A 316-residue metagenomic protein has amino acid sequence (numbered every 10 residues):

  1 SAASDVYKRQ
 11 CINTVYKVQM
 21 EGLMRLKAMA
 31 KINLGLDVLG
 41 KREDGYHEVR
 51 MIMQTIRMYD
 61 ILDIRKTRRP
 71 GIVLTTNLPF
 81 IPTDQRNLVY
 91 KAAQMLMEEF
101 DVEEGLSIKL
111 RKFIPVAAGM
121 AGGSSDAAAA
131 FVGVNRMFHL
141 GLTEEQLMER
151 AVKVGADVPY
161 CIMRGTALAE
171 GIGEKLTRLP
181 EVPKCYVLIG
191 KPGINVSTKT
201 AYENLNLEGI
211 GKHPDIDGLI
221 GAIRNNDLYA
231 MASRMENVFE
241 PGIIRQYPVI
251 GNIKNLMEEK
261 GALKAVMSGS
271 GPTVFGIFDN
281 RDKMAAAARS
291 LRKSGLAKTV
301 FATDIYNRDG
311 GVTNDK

Functional and structural regions predicted by a protein language model:
S1-Y7: Short, small-residue-biased leader/transition segments that mark boundaries at the very start of proteins
Q19-A118, R136, L140-E145, I172 (+2 more regions): ATP-binding N-lobe of GHMP and related small-molecule kinases
G22-K27, G35-D37, K41-M51, L140-K264 (+1 more regions): ATP-dependent small-molecule kinase catalytic core of the GHMP/sugar-kinase superfamily and closely related
R68-P82, A130, N225-M235: Short, basic/glycine-rich phosphate-binding loops at helix/coil junctions that contact nucleotide phosphates
K109-F138, A156, L263-F278: Glycine/serine-rich anion-binding loops at beta->alpha junctions that coordinate negatively charged ligand groups
